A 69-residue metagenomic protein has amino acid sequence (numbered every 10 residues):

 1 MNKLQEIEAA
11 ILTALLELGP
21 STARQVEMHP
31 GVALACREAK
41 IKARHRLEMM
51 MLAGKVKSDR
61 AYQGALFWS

Functional and structural regions predicted by a protein language model:
M1-L18, A39: Short alpha-helical segments that sit at the start of domains
A9, A23-R24, R44: Short amphipathic alpha-helical segments
L16, G31, E48, L52: Residue-level detection of the helix-turn-helix DNA-binding "recognition helix"
S21-G31: Short acidic, hydrophobic short linear motifs in intrinsically disordered regions
C36-L52: Short amphipathic alpha-helical interaction segments
S58-S69: Short, cationic-aromatic polyanion-contact patches
